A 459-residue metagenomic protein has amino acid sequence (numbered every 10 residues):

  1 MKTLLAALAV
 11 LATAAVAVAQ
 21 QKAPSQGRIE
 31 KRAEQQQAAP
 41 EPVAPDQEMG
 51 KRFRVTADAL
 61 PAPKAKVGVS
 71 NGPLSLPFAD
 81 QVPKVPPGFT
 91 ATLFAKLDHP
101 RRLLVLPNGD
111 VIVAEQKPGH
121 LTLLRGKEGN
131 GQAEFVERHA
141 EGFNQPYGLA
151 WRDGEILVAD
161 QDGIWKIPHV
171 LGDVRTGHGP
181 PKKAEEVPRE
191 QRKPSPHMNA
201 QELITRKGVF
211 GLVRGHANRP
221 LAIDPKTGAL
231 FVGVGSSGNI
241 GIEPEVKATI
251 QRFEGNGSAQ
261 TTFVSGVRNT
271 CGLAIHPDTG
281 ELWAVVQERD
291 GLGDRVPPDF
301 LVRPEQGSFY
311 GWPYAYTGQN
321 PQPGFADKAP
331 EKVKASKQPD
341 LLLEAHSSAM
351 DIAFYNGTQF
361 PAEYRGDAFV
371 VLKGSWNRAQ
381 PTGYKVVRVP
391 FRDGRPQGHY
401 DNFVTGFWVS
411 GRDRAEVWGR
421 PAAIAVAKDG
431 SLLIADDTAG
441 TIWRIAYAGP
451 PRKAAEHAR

Functional and structural regions predicted by a protein language model:
R28-V85, H178, R189-E190, N218 (+6 more regions): Beta-propeller domain segments
A91-A95, F135-A140, E202-G211, A259-F263 (+2 more regions): A short beta-strand motif characteristic of beta-propeller blades
L97-N108, E141-E155, A159, F210-A229 (+4 more regions): Beta-rich, blade/repeat-based domains predominating in secreted/periplasmic proteins but also intracellular
V111-Q132: Beta-propeller domains
I112-A114, V158, V232-G233, W283-V286 (+2 more regions): Residue position within the beta-strands of beta-propeller blades
H120-L123, E155, G163-W165, T249-Q251 (+3 more regions): A short loop-to-beta-strand structural motif that recurs across blades of beta-propeller domains
V136, Q145, A150-R152, D162-P225 (+2 more regions): Asp-box/WD-like beta-propeller blade repeats and closely related beta-sheet repeat scaffolds
A425-H457: Blade-level signature of beta-propeller repeat domains, shared across WD40, Kelch, NHL, RCC1 and BNR/Asp-box propellers
